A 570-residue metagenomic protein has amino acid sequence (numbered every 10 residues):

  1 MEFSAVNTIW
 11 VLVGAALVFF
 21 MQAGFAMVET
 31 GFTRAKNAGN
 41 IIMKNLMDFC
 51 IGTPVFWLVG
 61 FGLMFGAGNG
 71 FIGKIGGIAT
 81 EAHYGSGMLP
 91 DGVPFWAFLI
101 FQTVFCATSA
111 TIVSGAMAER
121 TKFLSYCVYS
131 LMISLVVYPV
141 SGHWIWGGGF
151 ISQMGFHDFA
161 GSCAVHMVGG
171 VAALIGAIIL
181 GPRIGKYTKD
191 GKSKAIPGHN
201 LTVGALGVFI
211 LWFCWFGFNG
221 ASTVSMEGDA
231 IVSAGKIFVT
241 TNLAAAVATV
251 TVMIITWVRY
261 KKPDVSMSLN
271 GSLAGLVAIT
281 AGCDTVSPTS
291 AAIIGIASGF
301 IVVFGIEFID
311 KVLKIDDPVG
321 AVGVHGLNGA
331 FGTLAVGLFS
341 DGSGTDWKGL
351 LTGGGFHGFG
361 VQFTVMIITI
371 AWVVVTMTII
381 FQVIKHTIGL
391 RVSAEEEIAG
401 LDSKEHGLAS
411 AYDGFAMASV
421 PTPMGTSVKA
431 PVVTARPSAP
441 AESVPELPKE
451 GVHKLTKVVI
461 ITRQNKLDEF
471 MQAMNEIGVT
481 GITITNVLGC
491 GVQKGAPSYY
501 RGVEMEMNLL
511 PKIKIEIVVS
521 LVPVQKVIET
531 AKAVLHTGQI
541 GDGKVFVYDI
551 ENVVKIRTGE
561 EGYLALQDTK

Functional and structural regions predicted by a protein language model:
M1-P448: Glycine- and aromatic-enriched membrane alpha-helices
K404-A411, T422-K570: Positively charged, small/polar-rich N-terminal and surface patches that mediate targeting and assembly and bind
